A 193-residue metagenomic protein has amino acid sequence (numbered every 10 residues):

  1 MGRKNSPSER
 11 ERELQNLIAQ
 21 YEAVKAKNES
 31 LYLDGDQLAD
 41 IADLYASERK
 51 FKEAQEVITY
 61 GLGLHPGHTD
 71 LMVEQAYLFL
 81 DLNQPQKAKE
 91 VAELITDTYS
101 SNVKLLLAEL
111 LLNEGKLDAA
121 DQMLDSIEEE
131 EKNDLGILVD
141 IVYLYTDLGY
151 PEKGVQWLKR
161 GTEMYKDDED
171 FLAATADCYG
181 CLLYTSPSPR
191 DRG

Functional and structural regions predicted by a protein language model:
D40-I41, Q75, L107, I141 (+1 more regions): Structural register within alpha-helical repeat arrays
G61, L94-I95, I127, G161: Canonical positions in the second alpha-helix
P66, T98-S100, K132, K166: Short coil turns that delineate tetratricopeptide repeat
Y184-G193: Single conserved hydrophobic/aromatic residue that forms the stacking wall/gate of nucleotide- or nucleobase-binding
